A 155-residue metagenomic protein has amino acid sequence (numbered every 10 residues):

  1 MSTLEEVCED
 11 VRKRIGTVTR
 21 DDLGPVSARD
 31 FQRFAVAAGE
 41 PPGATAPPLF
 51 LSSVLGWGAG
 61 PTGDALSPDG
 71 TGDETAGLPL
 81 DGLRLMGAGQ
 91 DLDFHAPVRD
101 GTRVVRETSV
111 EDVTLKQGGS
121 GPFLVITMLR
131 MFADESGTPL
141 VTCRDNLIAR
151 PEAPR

Functional and structural regions predicted by a protein language model:
M1-G89, P154-R155: Hot-dog-fold acyl-thioester-processing enzymes
M1-R12, G89, F94-R155: HotDog/MaoC-like acyl-thioester-processing domains
